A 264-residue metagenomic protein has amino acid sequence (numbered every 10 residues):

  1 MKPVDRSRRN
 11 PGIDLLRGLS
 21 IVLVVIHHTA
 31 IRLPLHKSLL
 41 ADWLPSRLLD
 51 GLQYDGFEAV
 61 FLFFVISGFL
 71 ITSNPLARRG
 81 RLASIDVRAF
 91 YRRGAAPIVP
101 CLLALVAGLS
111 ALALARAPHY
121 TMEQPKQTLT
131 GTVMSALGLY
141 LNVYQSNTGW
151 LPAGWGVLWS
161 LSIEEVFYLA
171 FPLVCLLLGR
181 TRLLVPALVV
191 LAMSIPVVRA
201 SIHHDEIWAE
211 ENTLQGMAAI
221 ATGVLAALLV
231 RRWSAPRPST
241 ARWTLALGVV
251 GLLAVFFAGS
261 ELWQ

Functional and structural regions predicted by a protein language model:
M1-G12: Short, Lys/Arg-rich, polar N-terminal cytosolic tail immediately upstream of the first transmembrane signal-anchor
N10-P11, L48-V60, E123-S135, W150-I163 (+3 more regions): Interfacial loop-to-helix transition and helix-capping segments at the boundaries of transmembrane helices
D14, G18-I21, S67, V99-V106 (+3 more regions): Residues within membrane-spanning alpha-helices of integral membrane proteins, especially the hydrophobic core/packing
L16, F57-V60, L76-A115, K126-S135 (+2 more regions): Transmembrane alpha-helical segments and their boundary/interface "anchor" motifs in multi-pass integral membrane
V22-T29, A111, N142, V190-S201 (+1 more regions): Aromatic-anchored segments of alpha-helical transmembrane domains
A30-K37, A111-Q124, S201-D205, L262-W263: Helix-to-loop transition at the C-terminal end of transmembrane segments
A59-L76, A96, S160-C175, P186-P236 (+1 more regions): Specific transmembrane alpha-helix
V230, P236-Q264: Alpha-helical transmembrane segments and terminal signal-anchor/GPI-anchor hydrophobic tails, characterized by long
